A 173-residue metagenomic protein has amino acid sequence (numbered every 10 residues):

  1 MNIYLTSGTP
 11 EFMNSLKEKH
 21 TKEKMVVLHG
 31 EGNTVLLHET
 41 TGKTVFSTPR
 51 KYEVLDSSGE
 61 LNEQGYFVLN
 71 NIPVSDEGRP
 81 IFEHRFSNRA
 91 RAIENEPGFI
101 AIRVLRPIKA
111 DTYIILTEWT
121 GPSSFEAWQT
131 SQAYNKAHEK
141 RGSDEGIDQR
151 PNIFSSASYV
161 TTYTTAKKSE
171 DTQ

Functional and structural regions predicted by a protein language model:
M1-S7, L28-T41, F67-I72, L105-S131: Short, well-ordered beta-strand segments in beta-rich or mixed alpha/beta enzyme and ligand-binding folds
T9-H20, E77-A101: Short amphipathic alpha-helical segments
N14-N33, T40-Y52, E94-I100, P122-S156: An amphipathic, aromatic/His-enriched active-site/gating alpha helix that lines ligand/cofactor pockets
G32-T34, T44, G59-E60, A166-E170: A short acidic, often aromatic-flanked loop/helix-cap motif at beta-alpha or helix-coil junctions that lines enzyme
V45-E83, N88: Surface-exposed beta-loop interaction hotspot
V74-D76, G121, T164: Non-catalytic surface loops within mature trypsin-like serine protease
R103-L105, T161: General small-molecule cofactor/ligand-binding pocket signal
S155-Q173: Catalytic "initiation/cleavage/transfer" segments centered on a nucleophilic residue and adjacent nucleic-acid-engaging
